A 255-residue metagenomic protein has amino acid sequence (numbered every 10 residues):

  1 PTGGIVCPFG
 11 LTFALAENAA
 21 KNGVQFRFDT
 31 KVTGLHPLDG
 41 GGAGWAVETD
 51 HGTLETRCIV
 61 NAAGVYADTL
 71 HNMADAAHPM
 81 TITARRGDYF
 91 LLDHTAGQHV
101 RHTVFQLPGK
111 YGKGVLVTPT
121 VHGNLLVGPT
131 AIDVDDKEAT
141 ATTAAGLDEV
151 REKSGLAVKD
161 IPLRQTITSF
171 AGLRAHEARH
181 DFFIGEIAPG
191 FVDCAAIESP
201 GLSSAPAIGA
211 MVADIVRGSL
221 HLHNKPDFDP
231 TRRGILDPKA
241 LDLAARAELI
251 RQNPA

Functional and structural regions predicted by a protein language model:
T2-L38, G42-C58: Helical element adjacent to the flavin cofactor pocket in flavoenzyme catalytic cores
P8, T69, A205: Hydrophobic (often cysteine-bearing) scaffold residues that line and stabilize catalytic clefts of nucleotide/cofactor
A14, G112, V121-H122, D133-A255: C-terminal catalytic lobe of FAD-dependent flavoproteins
N18-N22, T69, M73, M211 (+2 more regions): Active-site catalytic microenvironments for nucleophilic, acid-base chemistry
F26-F28, N61, V127, T166-T168 (+1 more regions): General beta-strand structural signal in soluble alpha/beta enzymes
L35-G128, I132-T143, E152, V158-I161 (+1 more regions): Flavin-dependent oxidoreductases
